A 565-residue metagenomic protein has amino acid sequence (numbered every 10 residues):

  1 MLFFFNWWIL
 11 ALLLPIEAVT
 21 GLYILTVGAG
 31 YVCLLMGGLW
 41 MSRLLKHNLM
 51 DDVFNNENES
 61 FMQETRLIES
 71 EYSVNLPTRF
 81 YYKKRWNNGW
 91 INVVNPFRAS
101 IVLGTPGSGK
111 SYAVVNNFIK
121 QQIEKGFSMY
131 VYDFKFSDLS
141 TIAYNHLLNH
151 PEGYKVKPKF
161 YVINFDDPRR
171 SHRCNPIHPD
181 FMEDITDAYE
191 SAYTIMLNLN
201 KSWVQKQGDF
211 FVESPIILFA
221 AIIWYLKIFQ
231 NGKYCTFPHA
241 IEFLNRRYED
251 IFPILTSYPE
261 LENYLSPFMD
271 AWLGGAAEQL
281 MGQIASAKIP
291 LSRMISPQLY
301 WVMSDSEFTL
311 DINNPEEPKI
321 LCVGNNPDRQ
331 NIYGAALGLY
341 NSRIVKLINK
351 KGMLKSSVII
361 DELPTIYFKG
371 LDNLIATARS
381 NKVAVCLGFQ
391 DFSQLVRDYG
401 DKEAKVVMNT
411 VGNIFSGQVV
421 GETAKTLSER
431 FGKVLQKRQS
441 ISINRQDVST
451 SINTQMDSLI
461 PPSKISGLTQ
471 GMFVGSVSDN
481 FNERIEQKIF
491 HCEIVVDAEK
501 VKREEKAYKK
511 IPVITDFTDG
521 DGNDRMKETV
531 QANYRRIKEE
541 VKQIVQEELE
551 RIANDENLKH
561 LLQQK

Functional and structural regions predicted by a protein language model:
M1-S108, Y112-F118, I443-R445, P461: Basic- and hydrophobic-enriched, low-structure N-terminal and domain-boundary segments that flank ATP-binding catalytic
K46-F54, I91-A384, Y399, I465-R484 (+2 more regions): P-loop NTPase motor domains
S60, S73-N75, C322, M472-S476 (+1 more regions): Ordered hydrophobic segments in well-structured contexts
F61-E69, A335, E362-T365, Q418: A short glycine-/small-residue-rich loop at the edge of a beta-strand within enzyme catalytic domains
R66-W86, L265-E278, N413, V419-V420: N-terminal short leaders/motifs
F80-N87, N200-F210, R438-Q455: Low-complexity, polar-biased intrinsically disordered regions enriched in Pro/Ser/Thr/Gly
I375-T377, N381-A384, G388-S478: Conserved ATP-driven motor cores of ASCE-family P-loop NTPases powering translocation/secretion/packaging/pilus
